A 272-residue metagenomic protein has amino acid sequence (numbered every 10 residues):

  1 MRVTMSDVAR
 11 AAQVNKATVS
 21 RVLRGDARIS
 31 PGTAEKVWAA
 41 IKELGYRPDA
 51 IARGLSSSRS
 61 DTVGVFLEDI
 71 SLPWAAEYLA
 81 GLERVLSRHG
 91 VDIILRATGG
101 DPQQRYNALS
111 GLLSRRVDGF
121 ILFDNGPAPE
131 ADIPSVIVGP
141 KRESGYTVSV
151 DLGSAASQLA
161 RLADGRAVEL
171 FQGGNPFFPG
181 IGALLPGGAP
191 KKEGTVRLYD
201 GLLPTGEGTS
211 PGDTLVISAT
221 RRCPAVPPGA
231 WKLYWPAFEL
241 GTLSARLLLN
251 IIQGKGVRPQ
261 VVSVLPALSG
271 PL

Functional and structural regions predicted by a protein language model:
M1-R59: N-terminal helix-turn-helix DNA-binding module of bacterial transcription factors
T18, L55-I70, A167-Q172: Short beta-strand segments enriched in small/hydrophobic residues
T62-R161: Alpha-helical recognition/docking segments in bacterial nutrient-uptake and carbohydrate-utilization systems
L86-A97, E169-F171, I181-R197: Short beta-strand elements in bilobed, periplasmic/extracellular small-molecule ligand-binding domains
D92, L109, L113-D124, E169-G173 (+2 more regions): Periplasmic-binding protein-like
R142-L170, Y234-Q253: Hydrophobic alpha-helical segments within soluble ligand-binding/sensing domains
Q158-A189, G256-L272: An alpha-beta-alpha
G208-L272: Flexible loop/turn connectors
